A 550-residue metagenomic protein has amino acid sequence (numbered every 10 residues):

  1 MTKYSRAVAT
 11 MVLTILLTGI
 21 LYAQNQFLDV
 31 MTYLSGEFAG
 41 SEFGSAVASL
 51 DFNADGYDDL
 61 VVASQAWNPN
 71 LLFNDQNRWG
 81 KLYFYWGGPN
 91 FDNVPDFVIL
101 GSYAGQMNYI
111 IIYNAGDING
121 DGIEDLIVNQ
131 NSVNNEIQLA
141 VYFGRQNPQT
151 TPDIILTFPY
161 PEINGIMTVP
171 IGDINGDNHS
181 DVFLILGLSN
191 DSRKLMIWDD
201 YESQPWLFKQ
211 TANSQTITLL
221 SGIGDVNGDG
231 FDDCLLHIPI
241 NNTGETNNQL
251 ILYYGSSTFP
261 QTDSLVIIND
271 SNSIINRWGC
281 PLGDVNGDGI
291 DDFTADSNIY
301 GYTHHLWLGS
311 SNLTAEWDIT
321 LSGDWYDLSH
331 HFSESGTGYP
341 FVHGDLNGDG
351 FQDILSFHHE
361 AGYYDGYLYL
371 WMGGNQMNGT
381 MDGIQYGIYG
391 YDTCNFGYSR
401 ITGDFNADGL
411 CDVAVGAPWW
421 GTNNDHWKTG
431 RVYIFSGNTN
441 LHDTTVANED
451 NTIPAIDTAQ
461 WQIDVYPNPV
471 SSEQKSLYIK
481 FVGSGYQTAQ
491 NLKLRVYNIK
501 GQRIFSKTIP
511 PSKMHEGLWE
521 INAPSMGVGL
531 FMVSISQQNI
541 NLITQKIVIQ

Functional and structural regions predicted by a protein language model:
A9-I20: Bacterial N-terminal signal peptides
A23-E42, K81-M107, L126, F143-I163 (+10 more regions): Blade-edge motifs of beta-propeller repeat domains
G44-A54, A63, I110-G120, I166-G176 (+5 more regions): Beta-propeller blade termini
A54-A63, G120-N129, G176-I185, G228-H237 (+3 more regions): Acidic/hydrophobic-patterned starts of short beta strands in beta-sheet-rich repeat architectures
A66-F73, N131-N135, L188-D191, I240-G244 (+3 more regions): Short glycine/acidic-enriched loop and turn motifs that connect beta-strands
Q76-K81, E136-Q138, D191-K194, T246-Q249 (+3 more regions): A detector of repeated loop/turn-to-beta-strand junctions in beta-rich toroidal repeat architectures
S399-F405, L410-A447: Blade-level signature of beta-propeller repeat domains, shared across WD40, Kelch, NHL, RCC1 and BNR/Asp-box propellers
D457-Y466, S471-Q550: C-terminal outer-membrane/trafficking sorting elements
